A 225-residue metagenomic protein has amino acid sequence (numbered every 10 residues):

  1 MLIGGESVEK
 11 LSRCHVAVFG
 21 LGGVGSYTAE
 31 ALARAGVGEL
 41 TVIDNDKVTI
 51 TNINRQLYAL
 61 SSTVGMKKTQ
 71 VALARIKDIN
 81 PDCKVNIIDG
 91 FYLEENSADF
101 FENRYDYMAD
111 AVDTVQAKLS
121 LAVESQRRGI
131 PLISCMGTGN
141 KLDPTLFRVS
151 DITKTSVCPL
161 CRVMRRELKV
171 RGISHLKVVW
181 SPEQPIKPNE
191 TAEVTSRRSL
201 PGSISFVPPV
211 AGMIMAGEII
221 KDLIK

Functional and structural regions predicted by a protein language model:
M1-K225: Adenine nucleotide-associated cytosolic modules
